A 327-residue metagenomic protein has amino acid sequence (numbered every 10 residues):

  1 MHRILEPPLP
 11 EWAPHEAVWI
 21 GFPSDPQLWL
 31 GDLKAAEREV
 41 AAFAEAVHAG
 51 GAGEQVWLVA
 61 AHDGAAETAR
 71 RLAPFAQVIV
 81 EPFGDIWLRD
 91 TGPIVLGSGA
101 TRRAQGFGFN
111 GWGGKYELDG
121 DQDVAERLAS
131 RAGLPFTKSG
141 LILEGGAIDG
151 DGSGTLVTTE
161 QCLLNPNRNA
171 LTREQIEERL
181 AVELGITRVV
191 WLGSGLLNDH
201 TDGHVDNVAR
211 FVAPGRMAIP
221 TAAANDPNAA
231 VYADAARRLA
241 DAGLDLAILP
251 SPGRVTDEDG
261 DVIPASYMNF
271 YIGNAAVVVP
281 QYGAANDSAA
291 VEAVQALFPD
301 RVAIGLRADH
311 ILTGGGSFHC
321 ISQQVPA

Functional and structural regions predicted by a protein language model:
M1-A327: The feature marks the mature, well-folded catalytic cores of soluble enzymes
